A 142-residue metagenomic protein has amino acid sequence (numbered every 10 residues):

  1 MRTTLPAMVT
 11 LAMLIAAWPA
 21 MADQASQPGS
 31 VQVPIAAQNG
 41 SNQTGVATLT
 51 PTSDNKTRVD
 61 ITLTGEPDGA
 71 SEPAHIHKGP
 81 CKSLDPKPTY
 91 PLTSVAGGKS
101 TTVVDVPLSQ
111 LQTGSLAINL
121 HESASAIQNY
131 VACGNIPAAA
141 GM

Functional and structural regions predicted by a protein language model:
T3-V9, W18-P73, H77-M142: N-terminal leader/targeting pre-sequences
